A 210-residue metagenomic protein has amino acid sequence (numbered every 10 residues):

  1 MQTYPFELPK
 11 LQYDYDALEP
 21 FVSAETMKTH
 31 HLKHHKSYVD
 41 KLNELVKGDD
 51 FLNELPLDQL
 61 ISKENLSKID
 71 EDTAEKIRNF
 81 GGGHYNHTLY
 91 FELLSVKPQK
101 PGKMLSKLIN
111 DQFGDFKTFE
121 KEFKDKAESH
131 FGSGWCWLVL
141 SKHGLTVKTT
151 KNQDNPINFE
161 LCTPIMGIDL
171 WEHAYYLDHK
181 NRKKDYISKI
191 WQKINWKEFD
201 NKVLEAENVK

Functional and structural regions predicted by a protein language model:
M1-K210: Feature for soluble, non-membrane regions of globular proteins
